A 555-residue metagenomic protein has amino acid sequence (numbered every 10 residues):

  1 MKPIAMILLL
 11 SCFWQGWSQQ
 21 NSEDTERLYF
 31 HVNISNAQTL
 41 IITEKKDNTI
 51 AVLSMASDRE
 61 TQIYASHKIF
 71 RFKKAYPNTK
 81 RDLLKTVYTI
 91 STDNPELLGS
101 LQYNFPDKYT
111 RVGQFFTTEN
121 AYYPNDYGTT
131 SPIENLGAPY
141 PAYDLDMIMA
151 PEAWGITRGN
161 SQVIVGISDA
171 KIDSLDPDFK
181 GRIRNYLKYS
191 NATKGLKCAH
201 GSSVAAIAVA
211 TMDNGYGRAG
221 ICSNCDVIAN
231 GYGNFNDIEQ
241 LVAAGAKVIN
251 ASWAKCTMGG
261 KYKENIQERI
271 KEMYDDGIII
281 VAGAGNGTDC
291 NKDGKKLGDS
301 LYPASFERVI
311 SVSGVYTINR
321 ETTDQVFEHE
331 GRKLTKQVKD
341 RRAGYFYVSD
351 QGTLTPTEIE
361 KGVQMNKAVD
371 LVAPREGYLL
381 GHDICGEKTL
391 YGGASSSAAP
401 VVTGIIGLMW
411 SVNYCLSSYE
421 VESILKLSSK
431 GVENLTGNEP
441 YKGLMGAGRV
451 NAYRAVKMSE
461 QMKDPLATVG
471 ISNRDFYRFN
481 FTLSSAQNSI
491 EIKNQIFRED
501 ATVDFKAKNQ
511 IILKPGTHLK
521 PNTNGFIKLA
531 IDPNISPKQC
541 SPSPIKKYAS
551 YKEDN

Functional and structural regions predicted by a protein language model:
M1-S22: Bacterial Sec-dependent N-terminal signal peptides
Q19-P132: Primarily auto-inhibitory N-terminal propeptides
R81-K85, T89-S91, G99-V163, D176-D178 (+1 more regions): Protease zymogen maturation seam
P151-L187, A192-E239, A244, S305-V309 (+3 more regions): Subtilisin-like serine protease catalytic core
G155, G159-S161, S174-P177, T211-N214 (+4 more regions): Substrate-binding/access-modulating region of protease and related hydrolase catalytic domains
D169, L301-S411, C415: Extracellular S/T/G-rich loop segment that most often corresponds to the catalytic His/Ser-adjacent loop
V242-W253, D276, S311, S411-L483: C-terminal subdomain of the subtilisin-like protease fold in secreted/lumenal serine endopeptidases
L466-N555: Extracellular beta-helix/beta-solenoid repeat scaffolds
